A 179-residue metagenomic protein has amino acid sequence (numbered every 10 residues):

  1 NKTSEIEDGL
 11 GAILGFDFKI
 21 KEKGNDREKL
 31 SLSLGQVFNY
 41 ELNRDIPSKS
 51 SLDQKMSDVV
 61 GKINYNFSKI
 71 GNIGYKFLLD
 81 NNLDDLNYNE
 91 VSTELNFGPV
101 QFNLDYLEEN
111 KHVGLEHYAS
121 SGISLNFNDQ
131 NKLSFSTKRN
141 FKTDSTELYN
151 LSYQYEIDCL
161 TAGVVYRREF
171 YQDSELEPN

Functional and structural regions predicted by a protein language model:
N1-Q154, D158-N179: Outer-membrane beta-barrel translocator/pore domains, especially the C-terminal barrels of Gram-negative outer-membrane
